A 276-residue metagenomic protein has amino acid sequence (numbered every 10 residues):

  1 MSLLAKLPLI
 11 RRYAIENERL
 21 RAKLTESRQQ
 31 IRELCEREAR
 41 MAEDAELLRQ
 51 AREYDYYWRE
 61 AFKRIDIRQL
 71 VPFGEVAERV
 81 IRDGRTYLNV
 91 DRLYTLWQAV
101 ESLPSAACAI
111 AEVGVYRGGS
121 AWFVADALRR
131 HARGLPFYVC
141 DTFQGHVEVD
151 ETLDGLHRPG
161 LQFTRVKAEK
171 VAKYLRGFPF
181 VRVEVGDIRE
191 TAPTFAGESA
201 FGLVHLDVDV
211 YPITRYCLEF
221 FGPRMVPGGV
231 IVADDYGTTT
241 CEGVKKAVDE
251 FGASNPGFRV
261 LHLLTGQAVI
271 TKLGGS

Functional and structural regions predicted by a protein language model:
M1-V71, G84-L88: Boundary detector for helix-to-coil junctions that initiate low-complexity/charged tails
R59-Y87, W97, P104-S276: S-adenosylmethionine/decaboxylated-SAM
D91-T95: N-terminal pre-P-loop "Q-motif" helix
